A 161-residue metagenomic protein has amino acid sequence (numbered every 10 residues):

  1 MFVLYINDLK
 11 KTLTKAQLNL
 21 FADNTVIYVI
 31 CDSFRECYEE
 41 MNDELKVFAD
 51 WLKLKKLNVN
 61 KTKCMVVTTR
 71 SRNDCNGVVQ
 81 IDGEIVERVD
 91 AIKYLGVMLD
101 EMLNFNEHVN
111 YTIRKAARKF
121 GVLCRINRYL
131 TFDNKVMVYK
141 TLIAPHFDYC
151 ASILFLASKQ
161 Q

Functional and structural regions predicted by a protein language model:
M1, Y28-F34, V79, G83 (+4 more regions): Short, conserved non-catalytic motifs in the polymerase core
M1-K15: Conserved pre-motif C helix in the palm subdomain of viral-like polymerases
M1-Y5, M41-E44, T112, K119: Hydrophobic alpha-helical membrane-association signature
T14, F21-A22, K53-R72, Y94-Q161: Non-catalytic, peripheral interaction segments enriched in hydrophobic/basic residues
T14-A16, E84-I85: Short beta-strand/turn micro-motifs at beta-sheet edges
N19-F21, V26-Y28, N58, Q80: Beta-strand cores of modular interaction/reader domains in eukaryotic scaffold and signaling proteins, especially PDZ
V26-K53, R70, N104, L156-K159: Catalytic palm subdomain of template-directed nucleic-acid polymerases, centered on the conserved carboxylate motif
D43, L57-D90: Short, conserved micro-motifs composed of acidic
